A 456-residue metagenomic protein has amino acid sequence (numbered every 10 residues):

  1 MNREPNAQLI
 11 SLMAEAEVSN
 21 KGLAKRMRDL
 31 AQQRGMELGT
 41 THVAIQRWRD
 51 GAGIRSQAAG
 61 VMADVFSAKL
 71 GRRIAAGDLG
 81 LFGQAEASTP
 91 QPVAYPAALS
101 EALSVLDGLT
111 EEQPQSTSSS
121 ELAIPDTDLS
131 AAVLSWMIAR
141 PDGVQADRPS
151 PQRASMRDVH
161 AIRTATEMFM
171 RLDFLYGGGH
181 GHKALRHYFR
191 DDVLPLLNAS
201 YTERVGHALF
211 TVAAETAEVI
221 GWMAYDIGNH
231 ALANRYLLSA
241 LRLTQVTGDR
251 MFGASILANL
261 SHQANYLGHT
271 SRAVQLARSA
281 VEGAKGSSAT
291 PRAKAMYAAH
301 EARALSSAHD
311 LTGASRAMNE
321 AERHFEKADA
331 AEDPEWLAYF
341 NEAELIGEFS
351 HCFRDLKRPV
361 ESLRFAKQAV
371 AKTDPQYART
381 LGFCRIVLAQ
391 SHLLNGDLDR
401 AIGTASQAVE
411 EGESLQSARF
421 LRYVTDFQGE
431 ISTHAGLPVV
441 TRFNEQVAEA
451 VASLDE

Functional and structural regions predicted by a protein language model:
M1-R26, L38-I138, D142, R148 (+1 more regions): Short amphipathic recognition helices of helix-turn-helix/homeodomain-type DNA-binding modules
L12-M13, R34, G51, V205 (+2 more regions): Generic anion/oxyanion-binding catalytic loop in active/binding sites
M13, A31, R49-A52, D173 (+1 more regions): Short amphipathic alpha-helical interaction patches enriched in hydrophobic/aromatic residues with interspersed Lys/Arg
A31-L38: Amphipathic alpha-helical scaffolds
M36, G71-A75, K327-A330, S414: Charged, solvent-exposed alpha-helical segments that act as regulatory interaction surfaces
P149-V159, R163-E456: Conserved binding/catalytic microenvironments
